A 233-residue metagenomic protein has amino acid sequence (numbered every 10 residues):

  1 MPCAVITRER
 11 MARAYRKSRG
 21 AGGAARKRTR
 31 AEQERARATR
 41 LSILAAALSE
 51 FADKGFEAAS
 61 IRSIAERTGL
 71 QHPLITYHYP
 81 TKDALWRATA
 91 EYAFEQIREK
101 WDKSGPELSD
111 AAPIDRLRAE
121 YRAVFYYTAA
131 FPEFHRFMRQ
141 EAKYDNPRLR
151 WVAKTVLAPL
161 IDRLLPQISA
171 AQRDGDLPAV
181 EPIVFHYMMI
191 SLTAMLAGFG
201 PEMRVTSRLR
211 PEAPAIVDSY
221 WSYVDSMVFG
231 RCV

Functional and structural regions predicted by a protein language model:
M1-K27, A123-Y126, A130, A158-D174 (+2 more regions): C-terminal peripheral helix-coil segments that are non-catalytic and often amphipathic
E32, T39-S42, A46: N-terminal positioning helix adjacent to the helix-turn-helix/winged-helix DNA-binding module
S42, E50-A84, A88: Helix-turn-helix
D53-E57, F131, D174: Short coil/turn segments at alpha/beta junctions that flank glycine-rich nucleotide-binding fingerprints
A84-R87, Y126-R163, V184, L209-V217: Short secondary-structure transition hinges
E91-Q96: Short, basic, alpha-helical segments at the C-terminal edge of helix-turn-helix-like DNA-binding modules
D102-F134, P182-M189: Hydrophobic alpha-helical connector segments
D115, W151-V156, Q172-M188: All-alpha amphipathic helical-bundle segments outside canonical DNA-binding/catalytic cores that form hydrophobic
